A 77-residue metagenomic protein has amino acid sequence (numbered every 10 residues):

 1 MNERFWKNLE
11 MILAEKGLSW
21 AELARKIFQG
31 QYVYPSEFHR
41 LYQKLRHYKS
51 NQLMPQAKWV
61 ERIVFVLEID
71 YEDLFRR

Functional and structural regions predicted by a protein language model:
M1-I27: A short, Lys/Arg-rich alpha-helix, primarily the initiator
K7, L18, R40, P55-K58: Residue-level signal for the short linker/turn that defines the boundary of a DNA-recognition helix
K26, K44, Y48, R77: Residues in the recognition helix of alpha-helical DNA-binding motifs
I27-G30, E68: A short, basic/aromatic helix-end/turn motif that makes direct DNA contacts
Y32-P55: Recognition helix of helix-turn-helix/homeodomain-like DNA-binding domains that insert into the DNA major groove
Q56-D73: DNA major-groove recognition helix of helix-turn-helix/homeodomain DNA-binding modules
